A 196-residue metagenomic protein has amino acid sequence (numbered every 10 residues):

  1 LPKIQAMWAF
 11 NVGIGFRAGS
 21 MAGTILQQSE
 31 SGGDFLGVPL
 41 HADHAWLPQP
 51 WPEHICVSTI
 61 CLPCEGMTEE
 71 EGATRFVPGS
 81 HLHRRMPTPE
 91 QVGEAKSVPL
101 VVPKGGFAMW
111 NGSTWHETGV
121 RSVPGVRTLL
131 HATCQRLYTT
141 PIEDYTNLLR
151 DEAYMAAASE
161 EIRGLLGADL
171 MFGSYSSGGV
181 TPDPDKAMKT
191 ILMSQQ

Functional and structural regions predicted by a protein language model:
L1: Active-site-proximal cofactor/substrate-binding loop regions of enzyme domains
I4-A73: Conserved double-stranded beta-helix
G13, S29, D34, E70-G72 (+4 more regions): Glycine-centered flexibility motif
A22, S80, T133: Residues at the C-termini of beta-strands that transition into short coil/loop
E53-F107: Glycine- and acidic-residue-rich phosphate-binding/metal-coordinating active-site segment common to enzymes that handle
H83-M109, S113-T114, G119-Q196: Conserved double-stranded beta-helix
